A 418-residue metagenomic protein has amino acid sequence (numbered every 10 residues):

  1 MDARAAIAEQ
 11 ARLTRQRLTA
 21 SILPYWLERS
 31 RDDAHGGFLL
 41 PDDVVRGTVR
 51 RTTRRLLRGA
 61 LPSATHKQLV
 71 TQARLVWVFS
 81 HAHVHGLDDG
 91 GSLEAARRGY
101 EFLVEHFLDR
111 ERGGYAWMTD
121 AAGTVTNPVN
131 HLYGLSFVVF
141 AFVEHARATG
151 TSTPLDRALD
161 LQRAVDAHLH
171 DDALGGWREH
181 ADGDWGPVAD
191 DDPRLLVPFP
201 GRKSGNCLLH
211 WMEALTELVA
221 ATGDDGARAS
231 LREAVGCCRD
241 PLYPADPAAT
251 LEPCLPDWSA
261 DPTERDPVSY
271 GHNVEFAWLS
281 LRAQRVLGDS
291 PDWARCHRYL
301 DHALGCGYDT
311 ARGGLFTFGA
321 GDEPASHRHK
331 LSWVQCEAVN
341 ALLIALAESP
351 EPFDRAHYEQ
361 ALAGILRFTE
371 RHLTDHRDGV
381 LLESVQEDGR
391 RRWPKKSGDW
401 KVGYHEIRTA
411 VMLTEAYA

Functional and structural regions predicted by a protein language model:
M1-A418: Glycan-recognition and catalytic cores of secretory/periplasmic carbohydrate-active enzymes
